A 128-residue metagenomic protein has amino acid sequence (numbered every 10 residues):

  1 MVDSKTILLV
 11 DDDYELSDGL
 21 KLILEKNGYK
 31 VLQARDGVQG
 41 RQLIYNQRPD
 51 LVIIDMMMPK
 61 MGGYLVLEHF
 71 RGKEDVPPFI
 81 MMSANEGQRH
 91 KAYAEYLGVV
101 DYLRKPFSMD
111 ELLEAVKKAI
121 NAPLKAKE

Functional and structural regions predicted by a protein language model:
D18-K26: Charged docking surfaces used in two-component/phosphorelay signaling
R35-Q39, M61-V66: Acidic catalytic/metal-coordinating carboxylates
Q42, Y64-D75: Short amphipathic alpha-helix used as the core "switch/output" element in two-component signaling
Q47-I53: Active-site beta3 strand of CheY-like receiver
M58: Receiver (REC) domain active-site loop signature in two-component systems and cognate sites in sensor histidine kinases
L65, E86-D101, E114: Alpha4 helix (beta4-alpha4-beta5 surface) of REC/receiver domains from two-component response regulators
F107-V116: C-terminal output helix
